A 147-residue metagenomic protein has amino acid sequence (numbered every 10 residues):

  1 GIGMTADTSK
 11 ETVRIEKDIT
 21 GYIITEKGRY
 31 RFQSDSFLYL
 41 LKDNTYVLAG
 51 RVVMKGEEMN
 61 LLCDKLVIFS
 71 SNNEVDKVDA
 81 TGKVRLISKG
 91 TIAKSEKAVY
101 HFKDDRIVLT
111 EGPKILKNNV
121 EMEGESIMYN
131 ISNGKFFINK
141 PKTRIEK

Functional and structural regions predicted by a protein language model:
G1-K147: Mature-chain termini and adjacent capping regions
